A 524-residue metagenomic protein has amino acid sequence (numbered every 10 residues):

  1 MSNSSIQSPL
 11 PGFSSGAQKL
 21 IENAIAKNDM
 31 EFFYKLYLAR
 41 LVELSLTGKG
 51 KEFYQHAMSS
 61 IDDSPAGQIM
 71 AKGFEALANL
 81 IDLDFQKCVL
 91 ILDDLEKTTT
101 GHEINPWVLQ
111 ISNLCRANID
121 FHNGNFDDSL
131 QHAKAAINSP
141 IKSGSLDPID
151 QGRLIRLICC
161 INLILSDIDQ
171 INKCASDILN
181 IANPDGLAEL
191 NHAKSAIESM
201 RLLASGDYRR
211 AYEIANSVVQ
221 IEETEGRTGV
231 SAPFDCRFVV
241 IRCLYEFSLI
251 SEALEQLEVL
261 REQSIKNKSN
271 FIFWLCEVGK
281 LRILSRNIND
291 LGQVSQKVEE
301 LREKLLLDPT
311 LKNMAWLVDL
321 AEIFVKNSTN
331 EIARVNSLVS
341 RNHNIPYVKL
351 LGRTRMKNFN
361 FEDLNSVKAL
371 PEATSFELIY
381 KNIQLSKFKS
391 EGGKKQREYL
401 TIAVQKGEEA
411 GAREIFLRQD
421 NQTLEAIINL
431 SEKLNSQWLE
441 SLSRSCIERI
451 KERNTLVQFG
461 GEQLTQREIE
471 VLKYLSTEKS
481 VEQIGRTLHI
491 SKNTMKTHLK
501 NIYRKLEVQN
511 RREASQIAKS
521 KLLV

Functional and structural regions predicted by a protein language model:
M1-W107, N118-Q131, N162-K173, A204-R209 (+3 more regions): Inter-helical turn/loop elements of alpha-helical hairpins
L20, E52-S60, K87-K97, D127-I137 (+8 more regions): Alpha-helical repeat scaffolds
N23, E43, A78, I119 (+8 more regions): Residue-level signature for tetratricopeptide repeat
D29-F33, S64-G73, E103-C115, K142-L157 (+11 more regions): Alpha-solenoid helical repeat architecture
L46-Q55, S59-G67, N118, C159-N162 (+7 more regions): Alpha-helical linker/edge segments of TPR/alpha-solenoid repeat scaffolds and analogous pre-/post-domain helices
P346-R353, K357-Q466, K473, E482 (+1 more regions): Linker/hinge segments immediately adjacent to helix-turn-helix/homeobox DNA-binding domains
E470, E478-E513: Recognition helix of helix-turn-helix DNA-binding domains
K473-T477, K519: Short, locally clustered residues in the helix-turn-helix/winged-helix DNA-binding domain
